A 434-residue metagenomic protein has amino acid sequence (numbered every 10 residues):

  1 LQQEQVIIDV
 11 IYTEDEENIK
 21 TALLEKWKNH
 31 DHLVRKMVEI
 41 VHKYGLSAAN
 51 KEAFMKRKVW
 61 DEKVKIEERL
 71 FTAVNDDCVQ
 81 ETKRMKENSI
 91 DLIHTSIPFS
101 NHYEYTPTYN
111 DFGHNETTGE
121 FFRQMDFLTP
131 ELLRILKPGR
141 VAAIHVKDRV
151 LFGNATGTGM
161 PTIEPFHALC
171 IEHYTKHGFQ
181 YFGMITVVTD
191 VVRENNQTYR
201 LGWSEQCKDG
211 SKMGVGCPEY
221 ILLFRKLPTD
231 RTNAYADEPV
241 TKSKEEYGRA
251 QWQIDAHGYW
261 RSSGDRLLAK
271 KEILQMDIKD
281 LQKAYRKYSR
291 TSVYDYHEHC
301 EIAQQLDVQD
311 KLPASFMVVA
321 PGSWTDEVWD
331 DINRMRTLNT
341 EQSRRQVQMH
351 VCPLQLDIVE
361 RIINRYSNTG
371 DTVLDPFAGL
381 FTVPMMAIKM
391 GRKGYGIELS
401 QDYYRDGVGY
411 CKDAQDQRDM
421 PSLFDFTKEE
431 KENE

Functional and structural regions predicted by a protein language model:
Q2-K58: A conserved SF2-helicase RecA2
Q2-Q3, W60-E68, P321: Short, conserved catalytic or adaptor-binding loops enriched in Gly and charged residues
I7-V10, D406, Y410: Short functional hotspots where side chains directly engage DNA or cofactors
E25-W27, P161-T162, R200-G202, K412-Q415: Short, hinge-like loop/turn segments at secondary-structure boundaries
R35-K43, Y235-P239, R418-K428: Short, flexible loop/turn segments with low-complexity composition
E62-E81, G409-E434: S-adenosyl-L-methionine
E67-R405: Core catalytic lobe of class I
